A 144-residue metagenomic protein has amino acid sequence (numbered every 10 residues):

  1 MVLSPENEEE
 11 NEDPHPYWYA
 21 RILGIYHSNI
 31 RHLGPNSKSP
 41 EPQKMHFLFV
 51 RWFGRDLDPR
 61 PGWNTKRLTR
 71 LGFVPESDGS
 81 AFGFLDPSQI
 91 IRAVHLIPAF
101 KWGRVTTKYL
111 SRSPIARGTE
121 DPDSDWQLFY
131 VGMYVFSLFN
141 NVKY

Functional and structural regions predicted by a protein language model:
L3-E8, E12-Y19, Y26-Y144: Specificity-determining recognition surfaces
